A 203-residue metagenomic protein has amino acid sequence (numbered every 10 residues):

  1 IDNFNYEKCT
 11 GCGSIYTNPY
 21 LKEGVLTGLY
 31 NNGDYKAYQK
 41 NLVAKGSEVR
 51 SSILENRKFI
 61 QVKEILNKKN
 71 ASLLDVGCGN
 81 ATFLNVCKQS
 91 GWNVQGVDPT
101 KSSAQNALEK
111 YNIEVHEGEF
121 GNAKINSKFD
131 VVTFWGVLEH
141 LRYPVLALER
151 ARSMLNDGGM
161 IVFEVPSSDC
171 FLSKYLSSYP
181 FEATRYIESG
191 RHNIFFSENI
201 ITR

Functional and structural regions predicted by a protein language model:
I1-W135, P144-L148: Conserved N-terminal segment of class I S-adenosyl-L-methionine
I15, T133-G136, V162-V165, I194-F195: Short beta-strand segments
S102, Y143-L146, F196-R203: Generic recognition of stable, solvent-exposed alpha-helical segments in well-folded globular domains
E117, R150-R152, N199: Phosphate/nucleotide-binding beta-alpha loop and adjacent structural elements of enzyme active sites
H140: Phosphate-binding active sites in nucleotide-utilizing proteins
V145-M160: A short glycine-rich, Lys/Arg-flanked "PGG" loop and its adjoining helix->strand segment in the class I
P166-I194, N199-T202: Short, glycine-/aromatic-enriched active-site segment of Class I SAM-dependent methyltransferases
